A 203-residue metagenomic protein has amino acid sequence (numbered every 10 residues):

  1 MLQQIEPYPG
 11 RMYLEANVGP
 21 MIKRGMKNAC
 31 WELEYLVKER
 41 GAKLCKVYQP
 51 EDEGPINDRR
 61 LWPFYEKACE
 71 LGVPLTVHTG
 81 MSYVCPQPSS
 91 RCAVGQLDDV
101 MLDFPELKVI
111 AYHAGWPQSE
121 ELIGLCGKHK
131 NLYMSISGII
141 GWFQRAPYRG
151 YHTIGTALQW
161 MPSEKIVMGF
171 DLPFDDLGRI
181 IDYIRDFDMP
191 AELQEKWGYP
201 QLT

Functional and structural regions predicted by a protein language model:
M1, I5, L36, C45 (+6 more regions): Conserved, mostly hydrophobic/aromatic
M1-R91: Active-site gating/metal-coordination segments in enzymes
L2, R24-V37, I56-L61, P86-L102 (+3 more regions): Distinct, well-ordered alpha-helical segments
G10, A42, E70, E106 (+2 more regions): Active-site acidic short loop of glycosyltransferases
M12-A16, K43-V47, L75-V77, V109-Y112 (+2 more regions): Hydrophobic faces of well-ordered beta-strands that scaffold small-molecule active sites in alpha/beta enzyme cores
P50, G80-S82, A114-G115, S137-I139: Histidine- and/or cysteine-centered catalytic micro-motif in compact active-site loops
D103-V109: A conserved nucleotide-sugar
K108, W116-T203: H/E-rich (His + Asp/Glu) clusters that bind or coordinate divalent metals
